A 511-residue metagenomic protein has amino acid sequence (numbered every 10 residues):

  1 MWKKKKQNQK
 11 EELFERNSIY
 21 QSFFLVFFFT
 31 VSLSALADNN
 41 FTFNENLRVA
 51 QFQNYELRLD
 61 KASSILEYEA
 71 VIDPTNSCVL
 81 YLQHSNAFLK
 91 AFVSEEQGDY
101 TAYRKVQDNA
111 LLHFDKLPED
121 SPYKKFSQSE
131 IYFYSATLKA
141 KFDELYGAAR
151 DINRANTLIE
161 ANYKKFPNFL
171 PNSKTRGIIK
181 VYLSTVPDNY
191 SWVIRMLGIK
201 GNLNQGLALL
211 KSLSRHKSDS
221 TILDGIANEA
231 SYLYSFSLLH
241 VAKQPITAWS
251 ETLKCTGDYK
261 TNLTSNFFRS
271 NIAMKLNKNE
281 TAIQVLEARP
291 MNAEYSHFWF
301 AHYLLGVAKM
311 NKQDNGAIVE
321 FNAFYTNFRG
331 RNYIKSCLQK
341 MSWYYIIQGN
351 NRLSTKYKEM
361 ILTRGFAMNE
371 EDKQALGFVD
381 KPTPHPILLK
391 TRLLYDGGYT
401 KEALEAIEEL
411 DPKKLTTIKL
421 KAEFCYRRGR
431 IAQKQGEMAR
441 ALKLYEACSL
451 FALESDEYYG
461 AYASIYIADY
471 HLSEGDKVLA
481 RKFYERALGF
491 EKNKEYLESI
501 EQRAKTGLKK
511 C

Functional and structural regions predicted by a protein language model:
N39, Y68-P74, P118-E119, K165 (+10 more regions): Solenoid-like repeat scaffolds
N40-N46, S121, F169-L170, D188 (+8 more regions): Generic helix N-cap/helix-start motif at coil->alpha-helix transitions
F41-F43, Q53, L57-I65, Q83-Y234 (+2 more regions): Short coil/linker segments at helix-helix boundaries
E45-R58, H385-E402: Alpha-helical segment of the N-proximal tetratricopeptide repeat
R48, L82, L89, S127 (+12 more regions): "A position-specific structural signal for the A-helix of alpha-solenoid helical repeats
L57, G98, D143, A242-K243 (+6 more regions): Residue-level detector of the short coil/turn that links helix A to helix B within each tetratricopeptide repeat
I65-E67, T101-D115, G147-E160, G198-S212 (+7 more regions): Alpha-helical repeat scaffolds
Y232, L239-H240, M274-K275, L388-G398 (+1 more regions): Alpha-helical adaptor scaffolds
